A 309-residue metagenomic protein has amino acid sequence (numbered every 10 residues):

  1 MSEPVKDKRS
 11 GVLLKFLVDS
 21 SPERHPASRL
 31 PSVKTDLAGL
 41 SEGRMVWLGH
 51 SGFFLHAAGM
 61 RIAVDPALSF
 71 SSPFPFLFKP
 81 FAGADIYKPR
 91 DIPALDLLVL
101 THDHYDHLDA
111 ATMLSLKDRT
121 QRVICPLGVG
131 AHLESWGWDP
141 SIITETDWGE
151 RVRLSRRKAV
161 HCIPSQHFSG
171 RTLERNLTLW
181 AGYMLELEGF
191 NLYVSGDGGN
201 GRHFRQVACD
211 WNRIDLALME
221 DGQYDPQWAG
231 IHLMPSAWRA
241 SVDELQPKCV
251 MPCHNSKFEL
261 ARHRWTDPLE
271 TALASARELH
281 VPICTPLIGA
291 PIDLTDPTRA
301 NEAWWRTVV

Functional and structural regions predicted by a protein language model:
M1-D91, E186-G196, D215-G222, E278-L279: Metallo-beta-lactamase
P4-K6, L77-I124, N212-L218: Active-site metal-binding motif and surrounding structural segment of the metallo-beta-lactamase
S21-E42, C125-F190, T271-G289, L294-D296: Metallo-beta-lactamase
G52-A58, R153-R213, A229, L233-A237: Catalytic core of the metallo-beta-lactamase
L55, D65, H102, D109 (+6 more regions): Divalent metal-coordination and catalytic microenvironments
P66-S69, D103, S165-H167, G196-G198 (+3 more regions): Active-site metal-binding loops of divalent metal-dependent hydrolases
I92, L97, R122-I124, G128-A131 (+1 more regions): Cap/insert and terminal regions of metallo-dependent hydrolase folds
D109-D118, L260-E270, T295-D296: Metal-dependent catalytic neighborhoods of phosphoester/phosphodiester hydrolases
